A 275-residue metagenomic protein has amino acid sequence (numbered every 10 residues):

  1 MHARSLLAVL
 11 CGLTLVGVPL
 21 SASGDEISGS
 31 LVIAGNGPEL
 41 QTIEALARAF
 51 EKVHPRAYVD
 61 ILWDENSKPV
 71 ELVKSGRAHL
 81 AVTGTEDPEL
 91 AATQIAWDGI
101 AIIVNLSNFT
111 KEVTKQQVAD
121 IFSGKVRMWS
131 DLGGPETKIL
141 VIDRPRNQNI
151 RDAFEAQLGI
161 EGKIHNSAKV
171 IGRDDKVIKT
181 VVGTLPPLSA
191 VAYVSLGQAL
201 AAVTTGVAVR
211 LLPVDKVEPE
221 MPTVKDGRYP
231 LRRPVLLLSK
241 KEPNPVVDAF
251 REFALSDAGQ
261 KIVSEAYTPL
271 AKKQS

Functional and structural regions predicted by a protein language model:
M1-V9: Bacterial N-terminal signal peptides that target proteins for export
A3, P19-S21: Intrinsically disordered, low-complexity segments
A8-V18: Bacterial N-terminal signal peptides
S23-S67, E71-S75, H79, T83-D98 (+1 more regions): Exported/periplasmic ABC-transporter solute-binding proteins
